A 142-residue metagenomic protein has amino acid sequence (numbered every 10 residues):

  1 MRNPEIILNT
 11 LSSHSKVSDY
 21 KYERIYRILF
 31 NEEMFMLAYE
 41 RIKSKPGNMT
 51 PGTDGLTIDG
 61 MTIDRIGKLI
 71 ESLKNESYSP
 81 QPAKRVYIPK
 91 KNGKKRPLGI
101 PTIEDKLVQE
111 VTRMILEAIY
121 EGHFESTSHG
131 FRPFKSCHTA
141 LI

Functional and structural regions predicted by a protein language model:
R2-I142: Conserved pre-catalytic core of RNA-dependent polymerases
